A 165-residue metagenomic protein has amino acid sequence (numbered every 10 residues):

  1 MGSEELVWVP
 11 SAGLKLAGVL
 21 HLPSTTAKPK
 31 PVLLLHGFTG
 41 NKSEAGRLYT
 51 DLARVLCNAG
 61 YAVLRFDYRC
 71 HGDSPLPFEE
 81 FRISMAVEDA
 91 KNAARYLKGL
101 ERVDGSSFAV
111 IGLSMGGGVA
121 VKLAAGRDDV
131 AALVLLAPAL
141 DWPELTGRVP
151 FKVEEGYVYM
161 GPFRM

Functional and structural regions predicted by a protein language model:
M1-K30: N-terminal cap/lid segment of alpha/beta-hydrolase-fold proteins
L6, L16, A124-M165: The alpha/beta-hydrolase serine catalytic core
S24-D67: Short, surface-exposed "cap/lid" segments of acyl-processing enzymes
T39, Y68-G72, L140: Alpha/beta-hydrolase active-site loop signature
L48, E80-E101: Alpha/beta-hydrolase active-site loop
R69-F81: Glycine-rich "HGGG/HGxG" loop immediately N-terminal to the catalytic nucleophile of the alpha/beta-hydrolase
R102-S114: Alpha/beta-hydrolase fold nucleophile elbow
G112-K122: Glycine-rich nucleophile elbow surrounding the catalytic serine of serine-hydrolase chemistry
